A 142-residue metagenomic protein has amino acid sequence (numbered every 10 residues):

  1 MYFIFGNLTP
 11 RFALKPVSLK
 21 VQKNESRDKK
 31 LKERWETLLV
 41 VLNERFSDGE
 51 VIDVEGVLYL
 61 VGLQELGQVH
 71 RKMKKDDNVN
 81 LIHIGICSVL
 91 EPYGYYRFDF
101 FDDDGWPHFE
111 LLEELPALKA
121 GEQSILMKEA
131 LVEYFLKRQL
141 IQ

Functional and structural regions predicted by a protein language model:
M1-Q22: N-terminal amphipathic/basic-hydrophobic helices that include classical n-h-c signal peptides and signal-anchor
V21-R27, G56-Y59, E114-A117: Intrinsic, low-complexity terminal and presequence regions
E25-K29, R34-V40, Q68, I125: Ser/Thr/Pro-rich, acidic low-complexity intrinsically disordered regulatory segments
W35, V51-V57, N78-H83, Q123-K128: Short runs of predominantly hydrophobic/aromatic residues within well-ordered alpha helices that form helix-helix
R45-K74, I82: N-terminal interaction modules that seed assembly of large macromolecular complexes
G67, S88-Y96, E133, K137: Amphipathic alpha-helical interaction surfaces
M73-Q123: Amphipathic protein-protein interaction modules
L115-I141: Helix-rich interaction surfaces within compact, conserved domain-sized segments that mediate assembly or partner
